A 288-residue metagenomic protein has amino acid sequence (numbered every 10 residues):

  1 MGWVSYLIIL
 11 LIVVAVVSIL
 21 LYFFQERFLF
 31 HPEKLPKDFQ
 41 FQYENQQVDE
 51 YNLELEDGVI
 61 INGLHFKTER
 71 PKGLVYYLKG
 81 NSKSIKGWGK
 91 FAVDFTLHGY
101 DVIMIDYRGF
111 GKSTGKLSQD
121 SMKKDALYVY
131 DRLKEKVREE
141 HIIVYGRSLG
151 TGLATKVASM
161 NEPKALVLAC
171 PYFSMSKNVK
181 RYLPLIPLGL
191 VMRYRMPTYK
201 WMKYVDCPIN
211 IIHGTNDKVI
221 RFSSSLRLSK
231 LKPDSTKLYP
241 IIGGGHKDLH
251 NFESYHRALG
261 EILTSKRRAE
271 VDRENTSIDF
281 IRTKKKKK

Functional and structural regions predicted by a protein language model:
Y6-E54, V271, N275-I278, K288: An N-terminal hydrophobic leader/cap segment in hydrolases
E56-R132, K136, T151-G152: Membrane-embedded segments
V137-S148: Alpha/beta-hydrolase fold nucleophile elbow
V167-K177, Y194-T198, G244: Active-site nucleophile loop of the alpha/beta-hydrolase fold
T198, C207, R221-K230: Short alpha-helix in the alpha/beta-hydrolase fold that links the catalytic acid
V205, I211-D217: Short beta-strand/loop motif that positions the catalytic acidic residue of the alpha/beta-hydrolase fold
N216-I220, H246-K247: Acidic catalytic loop of the alpha/beta-hydrolase fold
G244-S254: Catalytic histidine-centered segment of alpha/beta-hydrolase-like enzymes
